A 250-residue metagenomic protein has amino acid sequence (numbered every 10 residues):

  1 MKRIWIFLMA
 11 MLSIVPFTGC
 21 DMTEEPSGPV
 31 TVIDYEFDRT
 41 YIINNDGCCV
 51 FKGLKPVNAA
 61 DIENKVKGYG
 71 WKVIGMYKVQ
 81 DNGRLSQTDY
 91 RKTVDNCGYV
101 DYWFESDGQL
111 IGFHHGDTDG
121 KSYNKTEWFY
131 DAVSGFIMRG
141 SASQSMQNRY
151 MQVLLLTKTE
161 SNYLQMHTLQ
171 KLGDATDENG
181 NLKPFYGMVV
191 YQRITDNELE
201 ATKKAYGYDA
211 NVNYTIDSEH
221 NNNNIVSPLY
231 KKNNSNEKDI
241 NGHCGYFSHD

Functional and structural regions predicted by a protein language model:
M1-I4: Positively charged n-region of N-terminal signal peptides that target proteins for export
I6-S13: Sec-dependent N-terminal signal peptides
P16-G19: C-terminal motif of bacterial Sec signal peptides marking the signal peptidase cleavage site
M22-S122, I137-K238, G242-D250: Lipid interaction determinants
K125-T126: Phosphoinositide-binding peripheral membrane targeting modules
